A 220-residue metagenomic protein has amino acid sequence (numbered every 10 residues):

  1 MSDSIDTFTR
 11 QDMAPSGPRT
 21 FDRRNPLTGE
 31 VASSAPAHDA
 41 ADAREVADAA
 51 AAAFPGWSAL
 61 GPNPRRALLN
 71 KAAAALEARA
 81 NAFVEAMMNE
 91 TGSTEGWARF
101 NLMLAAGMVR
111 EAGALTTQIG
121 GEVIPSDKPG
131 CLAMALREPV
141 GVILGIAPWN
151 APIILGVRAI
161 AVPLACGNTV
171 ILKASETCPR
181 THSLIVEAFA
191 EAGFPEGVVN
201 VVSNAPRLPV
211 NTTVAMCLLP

Functional and structural regions predicted by a protein language model:
M1-C131: N-terminal Rossmann-like NAD(P)+-binding subdomain of aldehyde/semialdehyde dehydrogenases
G121-P220: Rossmann-like NAD(P) dinucleotide-binding subdomain of oxidoreductase/dehydrogenase enzymes
